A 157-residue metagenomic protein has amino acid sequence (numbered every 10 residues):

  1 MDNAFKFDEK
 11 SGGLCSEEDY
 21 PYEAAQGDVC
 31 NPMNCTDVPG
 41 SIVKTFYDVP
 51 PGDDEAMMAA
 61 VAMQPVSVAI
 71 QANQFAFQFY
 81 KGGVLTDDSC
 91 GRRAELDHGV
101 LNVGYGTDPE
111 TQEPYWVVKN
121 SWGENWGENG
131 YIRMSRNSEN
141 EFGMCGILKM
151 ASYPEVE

Functional and structural regions predicted by a protein language model:
M1-E157: Catalytic-core signature of thiol
